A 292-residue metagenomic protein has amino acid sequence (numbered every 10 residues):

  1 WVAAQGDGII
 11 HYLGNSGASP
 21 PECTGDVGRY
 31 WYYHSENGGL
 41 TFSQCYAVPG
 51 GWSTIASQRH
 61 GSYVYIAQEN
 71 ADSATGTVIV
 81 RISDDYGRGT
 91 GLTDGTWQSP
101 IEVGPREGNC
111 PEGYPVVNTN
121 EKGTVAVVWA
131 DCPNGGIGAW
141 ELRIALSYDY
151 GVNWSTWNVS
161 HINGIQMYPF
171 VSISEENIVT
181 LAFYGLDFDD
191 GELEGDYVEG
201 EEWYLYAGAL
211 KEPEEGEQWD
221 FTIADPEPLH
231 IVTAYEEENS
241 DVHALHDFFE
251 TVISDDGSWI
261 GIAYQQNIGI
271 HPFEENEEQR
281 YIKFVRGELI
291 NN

Functional and structural regions predicted by a protein language model:
W1-N292: Extracellular, repeat-based ectodomains that mediate carbohydrate processing or recognition
